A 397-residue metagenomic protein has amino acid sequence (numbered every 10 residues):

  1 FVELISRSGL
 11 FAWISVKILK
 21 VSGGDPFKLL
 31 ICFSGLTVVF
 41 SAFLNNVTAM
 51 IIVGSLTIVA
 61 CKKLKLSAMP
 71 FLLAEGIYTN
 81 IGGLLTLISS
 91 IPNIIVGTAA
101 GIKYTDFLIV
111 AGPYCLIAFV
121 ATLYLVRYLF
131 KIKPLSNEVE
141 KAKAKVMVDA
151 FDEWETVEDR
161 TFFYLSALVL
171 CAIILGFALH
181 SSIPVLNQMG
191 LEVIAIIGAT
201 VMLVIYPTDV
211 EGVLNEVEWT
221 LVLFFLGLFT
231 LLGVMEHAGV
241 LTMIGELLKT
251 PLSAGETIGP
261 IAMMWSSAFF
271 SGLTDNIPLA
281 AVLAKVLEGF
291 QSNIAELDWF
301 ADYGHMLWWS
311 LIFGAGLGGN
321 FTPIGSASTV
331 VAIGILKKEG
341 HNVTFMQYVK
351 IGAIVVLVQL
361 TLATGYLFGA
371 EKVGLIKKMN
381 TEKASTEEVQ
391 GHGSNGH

Functional and structural regions predicted by a protein language model:
F1-S67, T220-W299: Membrane-embedded alpha-helical segments and adjacent helix-loop junctions characteristic of multi-pass solute
V2, L29, F33, T37 (+27 more regions): Alpha-helical transmembrane segments in multi-pass membrane proteins
V2-R7, G112-E246, V343, Q347-H397: Hydrophobic transmembrane alpha-helices of multi-pass small-molecule transporters
K17-P26, W154-Y164, L297-A301, Q347: Short, amphipathic, aromatic/basic-enriched membrane-interface segments that mark the entry/exit of transmembrane
G24-C32, K62-A74, I102-G112, I294-L307 (+1 more regions): Membrane-interface alpha-helices at helix entry/exit sites of multi-pass transporters
S41-I51, A68-D106, V110, T122-Y128 (+3 more regions): Alpha-helical transmembrane segments and, especially, the helix-loop junctions at the ends of these helices
K62-P70, Y206-E216, D275: Membrane-helix interface "capping/anchor" motifs
I183-Q188, G255-E256, Q291-G304, K338-H341 (+1 more regions): Short helix-coil transition/hinge motifs at the ends and kinks of transmembrane helices, capturing the brief
